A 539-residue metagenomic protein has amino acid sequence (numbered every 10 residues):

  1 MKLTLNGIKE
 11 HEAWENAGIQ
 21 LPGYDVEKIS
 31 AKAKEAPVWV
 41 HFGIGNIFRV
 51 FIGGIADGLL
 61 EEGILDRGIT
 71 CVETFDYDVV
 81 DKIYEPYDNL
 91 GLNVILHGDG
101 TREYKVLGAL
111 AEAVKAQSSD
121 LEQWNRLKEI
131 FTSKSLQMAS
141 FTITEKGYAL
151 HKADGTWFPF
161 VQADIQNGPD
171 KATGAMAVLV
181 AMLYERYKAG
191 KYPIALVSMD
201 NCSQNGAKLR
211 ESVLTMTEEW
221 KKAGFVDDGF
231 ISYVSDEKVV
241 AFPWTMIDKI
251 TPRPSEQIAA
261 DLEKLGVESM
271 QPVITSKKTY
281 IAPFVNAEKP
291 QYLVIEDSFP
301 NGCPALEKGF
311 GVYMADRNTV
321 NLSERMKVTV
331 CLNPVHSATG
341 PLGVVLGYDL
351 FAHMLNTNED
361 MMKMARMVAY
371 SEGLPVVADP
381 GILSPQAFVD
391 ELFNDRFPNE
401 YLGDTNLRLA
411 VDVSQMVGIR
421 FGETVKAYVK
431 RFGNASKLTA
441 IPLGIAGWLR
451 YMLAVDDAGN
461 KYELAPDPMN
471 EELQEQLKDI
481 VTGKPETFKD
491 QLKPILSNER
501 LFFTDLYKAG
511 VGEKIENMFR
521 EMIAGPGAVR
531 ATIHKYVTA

Functional and structural regions predicted by a protein language model:
M1-A539: Substrate/ligand-engaging "lid" and interaction regions
